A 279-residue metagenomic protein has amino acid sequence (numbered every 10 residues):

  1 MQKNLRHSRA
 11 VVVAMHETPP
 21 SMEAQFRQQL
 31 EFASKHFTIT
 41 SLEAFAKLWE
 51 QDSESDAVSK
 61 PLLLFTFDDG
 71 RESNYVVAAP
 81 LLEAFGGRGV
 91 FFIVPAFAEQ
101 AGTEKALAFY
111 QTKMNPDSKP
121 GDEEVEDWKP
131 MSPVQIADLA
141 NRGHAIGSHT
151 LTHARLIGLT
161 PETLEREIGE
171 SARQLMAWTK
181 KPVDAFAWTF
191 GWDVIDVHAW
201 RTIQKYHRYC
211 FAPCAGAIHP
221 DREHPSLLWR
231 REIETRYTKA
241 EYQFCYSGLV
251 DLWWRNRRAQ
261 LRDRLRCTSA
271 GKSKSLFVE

Functional and structural regions predicted by a protein language model:
M1-T66, S73, P161-A185, F190-E279: C-terminal active-site subregion of NodB/CE4 polysaccharide deacetylases
V13-H16, K60-L63, E83-V194, L227-L228: Metal-dependent polysaccharide deacetylase catalytic core of the NodB/CE4 family, i.e., the active-site-bearing domain
Q28-H36, L81-F85, R142: A short, Lys/Arg-enriched amphipathic alpha-helix followed by its capping loop at the start of a domain
G70-V76, L81: Short acidic, Gly/Ser-rich segments with clustered Asp/Glu that frequently serve as metal-coordination loops in enzyme
